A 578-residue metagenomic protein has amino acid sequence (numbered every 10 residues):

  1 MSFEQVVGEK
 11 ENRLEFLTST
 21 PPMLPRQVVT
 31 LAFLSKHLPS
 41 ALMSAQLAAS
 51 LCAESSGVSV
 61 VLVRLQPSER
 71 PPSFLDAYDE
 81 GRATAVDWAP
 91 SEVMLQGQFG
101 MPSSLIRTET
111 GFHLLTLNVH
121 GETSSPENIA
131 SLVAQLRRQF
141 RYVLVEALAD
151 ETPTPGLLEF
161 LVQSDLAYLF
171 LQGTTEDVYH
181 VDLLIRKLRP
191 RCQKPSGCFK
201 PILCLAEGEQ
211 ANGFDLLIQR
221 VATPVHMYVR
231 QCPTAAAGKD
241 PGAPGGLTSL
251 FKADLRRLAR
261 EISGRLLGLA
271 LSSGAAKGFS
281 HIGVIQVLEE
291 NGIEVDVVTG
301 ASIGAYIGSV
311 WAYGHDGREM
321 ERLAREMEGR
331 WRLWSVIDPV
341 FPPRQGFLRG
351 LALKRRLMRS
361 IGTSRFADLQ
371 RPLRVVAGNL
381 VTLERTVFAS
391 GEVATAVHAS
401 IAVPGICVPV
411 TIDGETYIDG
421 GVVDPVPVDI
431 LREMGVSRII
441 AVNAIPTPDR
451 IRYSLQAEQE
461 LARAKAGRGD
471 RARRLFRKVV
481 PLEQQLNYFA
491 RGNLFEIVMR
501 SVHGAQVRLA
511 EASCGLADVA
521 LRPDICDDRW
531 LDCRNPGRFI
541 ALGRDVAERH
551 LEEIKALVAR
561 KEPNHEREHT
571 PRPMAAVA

Functional and structural regions predicted by a protein language model:
M1-H37, P244-L266: Extreme N-terminal, non-catalytic leader segments that precede Walker-type/kinase nucleotide-binding cores
T20-L75, S131, L136, I303: Walker A/P-loop phosphate-binding motif and the immediately C-terminal alpha-helix
L51-N118, V133, A324: Phosphate-binding loop that captures ATP/GTP phosphates
S131-L132, R137-V143, A147-M227, I440 (+2 more regions): Conserved catalytic-core segment of NTP-binding enzymes
C204-E207, A211-L250, G317-R356, S360 (+3 more regions): Non-catalytic peripheral regions of patatin-like phospholipases
G246-V298: Helix-rich "cap/lid" substructures immediately adjacent to catalytic or cofactor-binding pockets
E294-Y313: Catalytic nucleophile loop
I361-P372: A short alpha-helix-loop-beta-strand transition element characteristic of N-terminal alpha/beta dinucleotide-binding
